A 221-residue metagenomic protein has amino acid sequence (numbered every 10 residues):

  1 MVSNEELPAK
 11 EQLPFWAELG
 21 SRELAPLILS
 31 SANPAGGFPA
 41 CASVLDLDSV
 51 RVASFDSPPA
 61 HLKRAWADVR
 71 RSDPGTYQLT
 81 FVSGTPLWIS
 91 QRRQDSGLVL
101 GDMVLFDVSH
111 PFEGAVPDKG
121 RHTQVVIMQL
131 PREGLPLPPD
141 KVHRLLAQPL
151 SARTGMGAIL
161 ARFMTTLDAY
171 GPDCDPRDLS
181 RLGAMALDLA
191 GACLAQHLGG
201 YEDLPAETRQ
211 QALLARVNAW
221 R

Functional and structural regions predicted by a protein language model:
M1-G37, V50, P86-R221: Alpha-helical bundle regulatory/interaction domains
E18-S21, P39-L62: A short glycine-rich, His/Asp/Glu-containing loop-to-beta-strand
S30-S31, P39-S43, W66-A67: Short secondary-structure capping/turn segments at boundaries of alpha-helices and beta-strands
S43-V44, R70-R71, D95: Short secondary-structure boundary/capping segments
D48-V50, S57-H61, A67-V69, D73-I89 (+1 more regions): Glycine- and acidic-residue-biased ligand/ion/polar-headgroup-sensing regions
F55, V82, P131-E133: Generic beta-structure capping elements
